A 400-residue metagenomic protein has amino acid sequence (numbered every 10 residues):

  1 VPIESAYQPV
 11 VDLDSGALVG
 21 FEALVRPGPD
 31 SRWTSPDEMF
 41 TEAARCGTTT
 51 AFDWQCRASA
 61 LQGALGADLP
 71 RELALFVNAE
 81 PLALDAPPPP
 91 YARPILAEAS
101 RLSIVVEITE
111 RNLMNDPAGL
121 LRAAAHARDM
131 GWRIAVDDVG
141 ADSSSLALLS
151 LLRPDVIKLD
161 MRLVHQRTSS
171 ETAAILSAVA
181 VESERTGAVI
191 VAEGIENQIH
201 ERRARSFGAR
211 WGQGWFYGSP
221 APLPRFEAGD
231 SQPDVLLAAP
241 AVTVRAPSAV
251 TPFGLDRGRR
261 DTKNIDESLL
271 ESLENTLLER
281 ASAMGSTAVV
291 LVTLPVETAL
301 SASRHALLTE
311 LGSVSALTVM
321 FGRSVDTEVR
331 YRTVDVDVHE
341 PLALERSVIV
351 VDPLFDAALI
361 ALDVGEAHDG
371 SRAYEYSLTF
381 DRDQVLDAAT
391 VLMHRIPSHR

Functional and structural regions predicted by a protein language model:
V1, D14-A17, P27-D30, I108-M114 (+2 more regions): EAL-family c-di-GMP phosphodiesterase catalytic domain
V1-S100: Bacterial c-di-GMP phosphodiesterase EAL domain
R71, S100-L102, M130, E184-T186 (+1 more regions): Helix C-cap/helix->beta junction micro-motif
E80-P81, E110, V139, E193-I195 (+2 more regions): Structural motif
D85-A97, D116-A123, S143-V156: Distinct, well-ordered alpha-helical segments
R122-D137, S183-V191: Short beta-strand/loop segments at the ligand-binding rim of alpha/beta enzyme cores
R245-R400: PLD/PLD-like phosphodiesterase catalytic module centered on the HKD motif
